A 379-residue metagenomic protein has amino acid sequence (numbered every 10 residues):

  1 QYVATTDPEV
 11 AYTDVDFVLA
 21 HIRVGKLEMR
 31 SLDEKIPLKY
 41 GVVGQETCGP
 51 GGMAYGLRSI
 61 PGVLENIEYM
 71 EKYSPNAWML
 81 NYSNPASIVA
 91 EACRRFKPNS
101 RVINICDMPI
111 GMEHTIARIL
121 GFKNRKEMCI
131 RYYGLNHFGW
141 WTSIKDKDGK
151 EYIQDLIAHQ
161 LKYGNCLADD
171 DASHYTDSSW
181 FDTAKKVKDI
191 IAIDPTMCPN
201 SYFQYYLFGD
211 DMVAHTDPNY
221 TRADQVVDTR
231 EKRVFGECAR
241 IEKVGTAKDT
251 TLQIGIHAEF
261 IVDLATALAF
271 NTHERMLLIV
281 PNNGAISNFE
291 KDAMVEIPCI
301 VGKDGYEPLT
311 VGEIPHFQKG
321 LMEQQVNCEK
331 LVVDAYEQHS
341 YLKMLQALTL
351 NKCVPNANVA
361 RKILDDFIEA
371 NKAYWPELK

Functional and structural regions predicted by a protein language model:
Y2-Y12: Short acidic low-complexity segments
V15: An anion/phosphate-binding loop that grips the pyrophosphate of nucleotide cofactors and donors
H21: Residues lining the SAM
V24-K97: Rossmann-fold NAD(P)-binding glycine/threonine-rich loop
Y55-G62, M108, I256, Q324: Soluble or luminal CAZymes and related metallo-dependent hydrolases
N66-K147: Internal, well-ordered domain-core segments that constitute the primary functional module of diverse proteins
G121-K379: Long, compositionally biased stretches enriched for glycine and/or charged residues
